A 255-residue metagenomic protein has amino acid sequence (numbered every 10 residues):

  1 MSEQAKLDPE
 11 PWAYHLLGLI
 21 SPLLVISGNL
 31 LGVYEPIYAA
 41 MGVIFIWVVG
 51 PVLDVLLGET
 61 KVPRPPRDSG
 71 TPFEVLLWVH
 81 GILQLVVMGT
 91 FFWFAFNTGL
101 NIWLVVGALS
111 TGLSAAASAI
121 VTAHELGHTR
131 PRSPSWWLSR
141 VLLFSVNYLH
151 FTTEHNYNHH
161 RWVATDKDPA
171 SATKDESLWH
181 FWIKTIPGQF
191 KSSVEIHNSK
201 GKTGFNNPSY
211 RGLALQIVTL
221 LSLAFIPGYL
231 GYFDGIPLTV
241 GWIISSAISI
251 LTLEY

Functional and structural regions predicted by a protein language model:
M1-L113, L126, S145-V240, I244: Non-catalytic, topology-defining segments of multipass membrane proteins
K61, A119-S133, Y157, L251-Y255: Juxtamembrane/interface segments at transmembrane-helix termini
V87, S110-I120, P131-P134: Membrane-embedded alpha-helical core segments of multi-pass
S133-V141: Post-HEXXH active-site segment of zinc metalloproteases
L142-F144, T252: Short, surface-exposed linear patches
T239-Y255: Internal helical hairpin/lid segments
